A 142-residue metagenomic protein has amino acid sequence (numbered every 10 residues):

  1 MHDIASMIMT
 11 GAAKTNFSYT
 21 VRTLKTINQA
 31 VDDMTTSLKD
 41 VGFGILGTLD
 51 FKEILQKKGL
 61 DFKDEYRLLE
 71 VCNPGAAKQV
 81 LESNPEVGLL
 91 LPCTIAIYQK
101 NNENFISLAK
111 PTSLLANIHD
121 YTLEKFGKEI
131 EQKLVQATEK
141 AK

Functional and structural regions predicted by a protein language model:
H2-G42: Terminal, regulation- and interaction-focused segments at domain boundaries
T35, K52, V135: Short glycine-/small-residue-rich flexible loop motifs, especially phosphate/cofactor-binding loops
G44-I97: Compact, glycine-rich, soluble single-domain proteins
L89-N102, T138-K142: Short secondary-structure transition/capping segments
T94-D120: Beta-strand/loop substructures that line and gate deep hydrophobic ligand-binding cavities in soluble
N117-K142: Well-ordered alpha/beta subsegment
